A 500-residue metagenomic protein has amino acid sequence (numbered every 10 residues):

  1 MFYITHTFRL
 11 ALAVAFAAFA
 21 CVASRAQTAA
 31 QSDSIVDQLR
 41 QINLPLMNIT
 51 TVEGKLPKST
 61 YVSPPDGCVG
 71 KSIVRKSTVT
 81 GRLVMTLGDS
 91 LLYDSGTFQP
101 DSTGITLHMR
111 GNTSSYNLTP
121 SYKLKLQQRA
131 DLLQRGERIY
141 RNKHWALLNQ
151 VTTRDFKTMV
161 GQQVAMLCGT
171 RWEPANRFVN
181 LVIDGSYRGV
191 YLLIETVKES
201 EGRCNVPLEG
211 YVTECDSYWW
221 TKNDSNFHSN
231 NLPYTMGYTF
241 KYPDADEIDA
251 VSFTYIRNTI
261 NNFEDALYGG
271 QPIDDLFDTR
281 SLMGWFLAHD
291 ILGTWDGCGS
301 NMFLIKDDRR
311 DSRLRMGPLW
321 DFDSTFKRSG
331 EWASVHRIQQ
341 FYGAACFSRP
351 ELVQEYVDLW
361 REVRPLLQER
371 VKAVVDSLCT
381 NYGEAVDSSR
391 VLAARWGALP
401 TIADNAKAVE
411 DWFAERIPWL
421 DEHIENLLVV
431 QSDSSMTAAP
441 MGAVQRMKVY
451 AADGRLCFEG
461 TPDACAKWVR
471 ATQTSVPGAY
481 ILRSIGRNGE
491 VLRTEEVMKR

Functional and structural regions predicted by a protein language model:
F2-L12: Bacterial N-terminal signal peptides that target proteins for export
Q27-F156, V160: Conserved NTP-binding catalytic cores of kinases and kinase-like/nucleotidyltransferase enzymes across multiple kinase
S34, S90, S95, S102 (+6 more regions): Coil residues (strongly favoring Ser/Thr
V36-D37, N43-P45, K55-P57, T113 (+2 more regions): Middle-to-C-terminal accessory/interaction subdomains
K125-D131, Y140-T152, T170-P174, S186-L287: Internal "kinase-insert"/substrate-recognition segments embedded within catalytic cores of ATP-dependent enzymes
E422-R446, R500: Residue-level detector of functionally pivotal "anchor" positions at catalytic/ligand-binding pockets or at interdomain
T437-A438, A464, S475-R500: C-terminal tail/sorting-segment detector
Y450-C457, Y480: Short, glycine-anchored, charge-dense loop/turn motifs used at functional sites
